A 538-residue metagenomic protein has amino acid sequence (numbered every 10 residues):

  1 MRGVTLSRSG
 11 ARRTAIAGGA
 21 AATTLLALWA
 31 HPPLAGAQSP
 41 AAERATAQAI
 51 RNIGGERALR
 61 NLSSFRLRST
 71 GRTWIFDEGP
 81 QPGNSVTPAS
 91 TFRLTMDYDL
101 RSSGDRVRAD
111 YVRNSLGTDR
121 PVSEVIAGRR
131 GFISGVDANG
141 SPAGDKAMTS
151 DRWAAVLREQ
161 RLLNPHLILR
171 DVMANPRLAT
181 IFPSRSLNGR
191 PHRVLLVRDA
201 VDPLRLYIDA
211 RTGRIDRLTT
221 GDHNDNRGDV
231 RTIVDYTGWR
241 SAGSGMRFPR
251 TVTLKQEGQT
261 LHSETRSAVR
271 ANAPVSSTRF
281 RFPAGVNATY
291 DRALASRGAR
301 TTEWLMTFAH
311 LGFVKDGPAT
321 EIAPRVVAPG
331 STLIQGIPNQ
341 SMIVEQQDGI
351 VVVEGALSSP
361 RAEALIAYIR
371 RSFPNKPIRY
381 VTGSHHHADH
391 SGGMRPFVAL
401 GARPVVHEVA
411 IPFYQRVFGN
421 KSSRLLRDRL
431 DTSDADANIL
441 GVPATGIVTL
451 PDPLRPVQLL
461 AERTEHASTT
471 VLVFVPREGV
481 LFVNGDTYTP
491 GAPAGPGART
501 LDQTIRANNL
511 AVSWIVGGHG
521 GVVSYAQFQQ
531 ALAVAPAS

Functional and structural regions predicted by a protein language model:
R2-A22, W29-A30: Bacterial N-terminal signal peptides that target proteins for export
Q38-R44, R51, G117-D119, V125-L204 (+5 more regions): Flexible, processing/modification-adjacent segments and terminal tails in exported/periplasmic/extracellular proteins
Q48-R51, G55-G140, T180-P183, S359: N-terminal mature ectodomain segment of secretory-pathway/periplasmic proteins
L187-G285, F474-P476, V483-N484, T489-N508: Gly/Pro-enriched, hydrophobic low-complexity segments that function as extracytoplasmic propeptides/linkers
A268-Q347: Zn-dependent metallo-beta-lactamase
R325-R371, T470-Y488: Conserved beta-strand hairpin/beta-sheet module of binuclear metal-dependent hydrolase folds, prominently
P360-V405, A507-S513: Active-site metal-binding motif and surrounding structural segment of the metallo-beta-lactamase
D502-S538: Divalent-metal (often Zn2+) His-rich catalytic cores of metallo-beta-lactamase-fold enzymes
